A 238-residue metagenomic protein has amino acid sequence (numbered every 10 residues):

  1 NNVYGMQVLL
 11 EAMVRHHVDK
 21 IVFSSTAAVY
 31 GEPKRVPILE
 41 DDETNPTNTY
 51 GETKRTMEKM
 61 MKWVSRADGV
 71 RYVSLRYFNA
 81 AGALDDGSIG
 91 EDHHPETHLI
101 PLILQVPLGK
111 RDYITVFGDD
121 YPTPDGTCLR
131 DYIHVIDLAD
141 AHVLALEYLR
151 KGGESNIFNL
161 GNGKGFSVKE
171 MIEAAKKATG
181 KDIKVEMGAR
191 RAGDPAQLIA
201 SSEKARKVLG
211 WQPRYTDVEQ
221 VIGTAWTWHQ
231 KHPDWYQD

Functional and structural regions predicted by a protein language model:
V3-E11, I136-A139, V143: Conserved active-site region of classical short-chain dehydrogenase/reductase
V3-V8, V14-R15, D19-K20, A28-N79 (+1 more regions): Catalytic helix-loop patch of NAD(P)-dependent Rossmann-fold dehydrogenases
A12, A27, W63, L144-Y148 (+1 more regions): A generic secondary-structure signal
M13, S65, I172-K176: Conserved hydrophobic residues forming the short capping helix/wall of the S-adenosyl-L-methionine
I21-F23, V73-R76, D131, N159-L160: Structural signature of the Rossmann-like NAD(P)-dependent dehydrogenase/reductase core
T26-V29, G82-D85, Y121, G165: Active-site proximal helix/loop that lines the substrate pocket of Rossmann-like NAD(P)-dependent oxidoreductase domains
A27, P33-R35, E40-D41, T47 (+10 more regions): Generic secondary-structure boundary/loop-capping signal
L102-D238: C-terminal substrate-binding subdomain of Rossmann-fold SDR/epimerase-dehydratase oxidoreductases
